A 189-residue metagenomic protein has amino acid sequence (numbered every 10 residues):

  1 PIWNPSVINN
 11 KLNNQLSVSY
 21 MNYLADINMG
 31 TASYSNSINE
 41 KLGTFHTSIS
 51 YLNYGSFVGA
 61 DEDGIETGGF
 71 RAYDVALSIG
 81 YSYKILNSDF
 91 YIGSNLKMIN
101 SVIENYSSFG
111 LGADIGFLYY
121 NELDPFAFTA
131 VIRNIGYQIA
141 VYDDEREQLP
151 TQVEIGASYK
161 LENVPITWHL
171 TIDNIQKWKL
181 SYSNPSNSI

Functional and structural regions predicted by a protein language model:
P1-I189: Subset of outer-membrane beta-barrel
